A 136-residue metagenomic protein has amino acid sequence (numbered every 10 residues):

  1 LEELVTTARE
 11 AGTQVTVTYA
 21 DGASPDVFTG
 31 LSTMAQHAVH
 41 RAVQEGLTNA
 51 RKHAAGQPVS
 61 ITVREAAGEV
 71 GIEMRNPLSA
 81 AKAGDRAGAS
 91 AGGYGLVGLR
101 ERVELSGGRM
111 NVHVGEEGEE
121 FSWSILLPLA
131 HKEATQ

Functional and structural regions predicted by a protein language model:
L1-Q136: Glycine-rich ATP/GTP-binding catalytic cores of kinases/NTPases
